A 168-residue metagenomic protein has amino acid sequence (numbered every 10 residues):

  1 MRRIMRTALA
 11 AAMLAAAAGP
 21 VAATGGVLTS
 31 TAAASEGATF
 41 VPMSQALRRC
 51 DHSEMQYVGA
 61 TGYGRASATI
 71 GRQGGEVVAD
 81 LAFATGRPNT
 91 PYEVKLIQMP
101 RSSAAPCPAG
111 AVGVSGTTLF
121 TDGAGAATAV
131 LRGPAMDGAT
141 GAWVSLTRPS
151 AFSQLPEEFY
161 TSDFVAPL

Functional and structural regions predicted by a protein language model:
R2-R6, G25, A32-L168: N-terminal leader/targeting pre-sequences
M5-A16: Sec-dependent signal peptide hydrophobic core
A16-T31: C-terminal segment of classical bacterial N-terminal signal peptides
